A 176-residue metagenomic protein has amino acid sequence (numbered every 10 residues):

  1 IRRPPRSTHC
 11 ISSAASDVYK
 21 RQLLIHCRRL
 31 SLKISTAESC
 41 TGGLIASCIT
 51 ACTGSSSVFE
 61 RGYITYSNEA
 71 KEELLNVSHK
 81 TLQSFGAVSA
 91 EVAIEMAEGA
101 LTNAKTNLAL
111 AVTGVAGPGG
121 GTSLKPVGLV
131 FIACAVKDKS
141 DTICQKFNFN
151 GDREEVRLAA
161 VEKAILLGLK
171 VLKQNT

Functional and structural regions predicted by a protein language model:
I1-A15, Y19: Single conserved hydrophobic/aromatic residue that forms the stacking wall/gate of nucleotide- or nucleobase-binding
S13-T176: Short alpha-helical segments enriched in small residues
